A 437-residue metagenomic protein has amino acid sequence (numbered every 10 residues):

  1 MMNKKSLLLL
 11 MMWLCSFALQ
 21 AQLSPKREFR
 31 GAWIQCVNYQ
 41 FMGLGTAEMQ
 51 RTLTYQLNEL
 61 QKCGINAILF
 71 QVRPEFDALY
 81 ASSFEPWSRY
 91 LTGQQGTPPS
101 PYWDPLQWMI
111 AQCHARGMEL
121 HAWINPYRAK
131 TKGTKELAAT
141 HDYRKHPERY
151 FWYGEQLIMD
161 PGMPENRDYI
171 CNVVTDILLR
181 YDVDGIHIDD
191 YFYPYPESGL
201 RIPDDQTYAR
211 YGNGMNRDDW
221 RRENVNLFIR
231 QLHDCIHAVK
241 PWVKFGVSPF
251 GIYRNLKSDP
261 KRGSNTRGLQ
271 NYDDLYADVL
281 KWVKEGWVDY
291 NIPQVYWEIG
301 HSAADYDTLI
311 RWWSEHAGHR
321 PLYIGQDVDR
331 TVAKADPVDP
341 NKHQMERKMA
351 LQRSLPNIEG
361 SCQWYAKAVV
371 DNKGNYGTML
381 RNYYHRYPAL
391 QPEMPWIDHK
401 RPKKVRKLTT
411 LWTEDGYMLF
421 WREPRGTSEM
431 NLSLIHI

Functional and structural regions predicted by a protein language model:
Q35, Y39-L44, Y127-D176, R180 (+1 more regions): Active-site-adjacent "subsite" loops/lids of carbohydrate-active enzymes
R51-D77: Catalytic domains of carbohydrate-active enzymes, especially glycoside hydrolases
A78-T92, R128-Y153, Y191-G212, S258-G268: Aromatic- and acidic-residue-enriched segments that line the glycan-binding/catalytic groove of carbohydrate-active
V173, R180, G185, F192-S264 (+3 more regions): Active-site neighborhood of glycoside hydrolase catalytic domains
V247-T266, L309, W313-M345: Active-site clefts of carbohydrate-active enzymes
V279, W287-G300, R320-M394: Substrate-binding cleft of secreted/luminal carbohydrate-active enzymes
N382-S428: Pro/Thr/Ser/Gly-rich low-complexity, intrinsically disordered linker/stalk tracts
I435-I437: Conserved small/polar residues in nucleotide/adenosyl-binding loops
